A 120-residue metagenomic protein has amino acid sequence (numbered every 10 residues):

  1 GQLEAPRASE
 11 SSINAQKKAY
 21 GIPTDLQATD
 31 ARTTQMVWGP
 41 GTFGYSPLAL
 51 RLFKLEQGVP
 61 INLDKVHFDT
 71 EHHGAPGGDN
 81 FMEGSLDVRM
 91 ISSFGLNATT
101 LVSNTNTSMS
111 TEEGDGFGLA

Functional and structural regions predicted by a protein language model:
G1-A120: Substrate-binding/charge-relay-adjacent region of secreted/lumenal peptidase catalytic domains
